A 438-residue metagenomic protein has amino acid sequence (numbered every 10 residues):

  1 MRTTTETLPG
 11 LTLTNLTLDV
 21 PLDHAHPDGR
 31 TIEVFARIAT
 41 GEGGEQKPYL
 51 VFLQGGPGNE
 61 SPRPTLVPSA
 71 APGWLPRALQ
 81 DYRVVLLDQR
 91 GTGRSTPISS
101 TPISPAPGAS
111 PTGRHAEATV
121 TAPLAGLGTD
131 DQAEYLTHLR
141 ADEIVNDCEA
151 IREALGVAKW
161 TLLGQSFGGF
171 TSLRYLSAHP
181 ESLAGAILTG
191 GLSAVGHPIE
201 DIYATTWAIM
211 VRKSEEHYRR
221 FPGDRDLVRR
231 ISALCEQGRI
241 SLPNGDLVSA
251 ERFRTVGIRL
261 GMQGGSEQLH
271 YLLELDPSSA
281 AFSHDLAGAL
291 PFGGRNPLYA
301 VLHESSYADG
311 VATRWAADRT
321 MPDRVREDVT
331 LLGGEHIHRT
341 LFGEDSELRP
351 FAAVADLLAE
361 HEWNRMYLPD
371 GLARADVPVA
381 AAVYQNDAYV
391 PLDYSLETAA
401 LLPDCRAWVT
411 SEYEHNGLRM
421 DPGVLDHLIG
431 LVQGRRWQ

Functional and structural regions predicted by a protein language model:
R2-I32, R37-N244, M366, D370-G371 (+2 more regions): Gly/Pro-rich cap/lid or specificity-loop segments adjacent to the active site
Y82, W160, G257, V379 (+1 more regions): Short, conserved active-site loop motifs that form the nucleotide-linked donor/cofactor pocket
L183, L402-C405: Core-facing hydrophobic residues within beta-strands of well-ordered domains
G238-H361: Alpha/beta-hydrolase fold active-site neighborhood
G265-Q268, A388-Y394: Conserved alpha/beta-hydrolase "acid-adjacent" motif
L272-E274, P391-A400: Short alpha-helix in the alpha/beta-hydrolase fold that links the catalytic acid
D309-D345, Y367, C405-Q438: Catalytic active-site module of serine/aspartate enzymes centered on a nucleophile-bearing elbow/loop
A375, A380-V383: Short beta-strand/loop motif that positions the catalytic acidic residue of the alpha/beta-hydrolase fold
